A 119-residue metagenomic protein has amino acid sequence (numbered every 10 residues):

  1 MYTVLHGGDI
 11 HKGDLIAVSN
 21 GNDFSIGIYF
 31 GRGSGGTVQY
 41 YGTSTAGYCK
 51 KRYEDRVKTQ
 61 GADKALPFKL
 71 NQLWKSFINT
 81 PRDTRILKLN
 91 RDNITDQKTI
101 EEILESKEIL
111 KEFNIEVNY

Functional and structural regions predicted by a protein language model:
M1-K51: ...with weaker cross-activation on analogous glycine-rich loops/strands in unrelated enzymes
K50-T59: Acidic Ser/Thr/Pro-rich low-complexity disordered segments that often serve as glycosylated linkers/stalks around
T59-Y119: Low-complexity, Gly/Ser/Thr/Pro-rich intrinsically disordered linker/tail segments
